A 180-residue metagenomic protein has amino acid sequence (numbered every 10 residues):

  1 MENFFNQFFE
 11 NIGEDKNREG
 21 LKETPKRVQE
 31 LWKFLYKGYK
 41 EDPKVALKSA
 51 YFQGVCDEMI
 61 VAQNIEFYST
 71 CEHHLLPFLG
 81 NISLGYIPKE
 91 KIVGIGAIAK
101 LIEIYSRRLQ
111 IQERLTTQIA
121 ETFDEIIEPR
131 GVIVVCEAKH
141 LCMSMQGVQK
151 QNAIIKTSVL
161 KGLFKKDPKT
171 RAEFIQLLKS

Functional and structural regions predicted by a protein language model:
M1-S180: A domain-level signal for the structural core that forms small-molecule/cofactor-binding pockets and catalytic centers
